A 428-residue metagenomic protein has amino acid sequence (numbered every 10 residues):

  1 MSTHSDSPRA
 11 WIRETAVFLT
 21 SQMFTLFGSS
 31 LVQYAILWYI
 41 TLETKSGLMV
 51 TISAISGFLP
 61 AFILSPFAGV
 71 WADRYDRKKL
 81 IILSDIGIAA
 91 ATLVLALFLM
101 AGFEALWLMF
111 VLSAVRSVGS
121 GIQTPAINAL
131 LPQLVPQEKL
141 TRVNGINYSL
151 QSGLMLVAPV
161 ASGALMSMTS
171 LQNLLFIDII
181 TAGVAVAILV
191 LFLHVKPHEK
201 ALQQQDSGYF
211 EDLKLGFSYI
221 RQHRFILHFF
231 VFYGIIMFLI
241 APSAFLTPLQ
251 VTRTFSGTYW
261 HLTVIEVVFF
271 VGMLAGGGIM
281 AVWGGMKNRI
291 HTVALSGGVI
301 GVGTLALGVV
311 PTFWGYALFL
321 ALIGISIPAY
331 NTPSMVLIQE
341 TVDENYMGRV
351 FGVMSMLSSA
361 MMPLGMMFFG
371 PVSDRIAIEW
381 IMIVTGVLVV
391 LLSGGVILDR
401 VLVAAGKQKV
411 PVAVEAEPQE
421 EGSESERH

Functional and structural regions predicted by a protein language model:
S2-T15, V195-V231, E415-E420: Juxtamembrane intracellular "pre-TM" segments in multi-pass secondary transporters
H4-P60, S218-F269: Helix-loop boundary and gating motifs at the non-cytosolic
A16, T51-I52, I82, W107-V111 (+6 more regions): Hydrophobic alpha-helical transmembrane segments
A16-Q33, S56-V70, D76-A91, L108-M166 (+8 more regions): Substrate-agnostic recognition of the 12-TM MFS/MFS-like secondary transporter fold
L37-E43, A96-A101, V157-I177, R253-T254 (+1 more regions): Transmembrane alpha-helix termini and helix-breaking/packing motifs in multi-pass membrane transporters
T44, D76, F98-M100, V310-P311: Helix-breaking motifs and short loop linkers at transmembrane-helix boundaries and internal kinks in secondary membrane
I63, R74, L80, V94 (+4 more regions): C-terminal transmembrane bundle of multi-pass solute transporters/carriers
A129, Q133, L175-D206, I397-P411: Helix-loop junctions on the cytosolic side of multi-pass membrane transporters, especially the intracellular loop
